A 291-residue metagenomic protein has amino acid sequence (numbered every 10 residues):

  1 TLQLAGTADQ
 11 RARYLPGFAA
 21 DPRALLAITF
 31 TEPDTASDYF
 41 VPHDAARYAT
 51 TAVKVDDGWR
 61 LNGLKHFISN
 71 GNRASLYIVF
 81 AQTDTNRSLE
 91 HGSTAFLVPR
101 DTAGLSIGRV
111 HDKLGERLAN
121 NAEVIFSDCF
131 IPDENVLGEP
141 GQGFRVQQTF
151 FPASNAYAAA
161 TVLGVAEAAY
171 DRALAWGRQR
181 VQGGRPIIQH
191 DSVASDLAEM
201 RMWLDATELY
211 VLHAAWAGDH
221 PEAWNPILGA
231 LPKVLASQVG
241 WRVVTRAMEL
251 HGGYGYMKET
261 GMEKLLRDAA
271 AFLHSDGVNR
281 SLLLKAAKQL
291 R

Functional and structural regions predicted by a protein language model:
T1-R11, A36-F40: N-terminal glycine-rich flavin-associated loop
A5-A8, K54-W59, I125, P152-R291: Alpha-helical interface subdomain recognition
P22-A36: A short, Trp-centered hydrophobic/proline-enriched beta-strand micro-motif
D34-S37, P42-Y48, K54, W59: Hydrophobic, small-residue-rich alpha-helical packing segments that form membrane-like cores
Y39-H43, F67-N70, N86-R87, K113-N120: Short Gly/Pro-enriched turn/cap motifs at secondary-structure boundaries
N62-S106: A short core secondary-structure module
A103-F130: Flexible, small-/acidic-enriched active-site or ligand-binding loops
S127-R145: Long, acidic (Asp/Glu-rich), low-complexity accessory segments flanking structured domains
